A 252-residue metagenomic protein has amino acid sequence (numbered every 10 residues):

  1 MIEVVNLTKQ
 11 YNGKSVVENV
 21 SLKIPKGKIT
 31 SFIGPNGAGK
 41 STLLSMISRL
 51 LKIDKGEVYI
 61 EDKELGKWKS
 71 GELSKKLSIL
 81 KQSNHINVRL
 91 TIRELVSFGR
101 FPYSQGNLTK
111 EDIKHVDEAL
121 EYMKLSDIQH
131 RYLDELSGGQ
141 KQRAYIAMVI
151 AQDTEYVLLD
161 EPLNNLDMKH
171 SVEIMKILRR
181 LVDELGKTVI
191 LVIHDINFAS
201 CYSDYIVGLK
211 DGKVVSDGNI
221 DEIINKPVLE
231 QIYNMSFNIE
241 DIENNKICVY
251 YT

Functional and structural regions predicted by a protein language model:
I33-P35: The feature captures the beta-strand-to-loop junction immediately N-terminal to the Walker
S48: Helix-to-loop junction immediately C-terminal to a conserved catalytic motif
G56-E64, L73: Conserved ABC transporter NBD signature motif
S97, K110-I128, D153, L158: Conserved ABC ATPase "signature" region
Y132-L136, Q140: Conserved ABC ATPase signature
